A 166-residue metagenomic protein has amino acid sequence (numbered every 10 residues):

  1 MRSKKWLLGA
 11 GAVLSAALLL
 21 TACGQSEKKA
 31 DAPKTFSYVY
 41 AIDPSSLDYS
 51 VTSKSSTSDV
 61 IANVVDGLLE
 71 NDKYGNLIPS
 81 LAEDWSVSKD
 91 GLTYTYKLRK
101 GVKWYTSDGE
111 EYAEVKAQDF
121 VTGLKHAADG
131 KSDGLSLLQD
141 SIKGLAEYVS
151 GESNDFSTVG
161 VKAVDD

Functional and structural regions predicted by a protein language model:
M1-L8: Bacterial Sec-dependent N-terminal signal peptides
L19-A22: C-terminal motif of bacterial Sec signal peptides marking the signal peptidase cleavage site
G24-S26: Bacterial signal peptide processing site
D31-T35, I42, N63, S80-A82 (+4 more regions): Extracytoplasmic
V39-K89: N-terminal lobe/hinge region of extracytoplasmic solute-binding protein
S50-S53, G101-E111, S157-G160: Second-shell loop/turn segments in exported
E83-S136: Aromatic- and charge-enriched surface segment that lines or borders ligand/interaction sites
Q118-D119, H126-D166: Surface-exposed binding/hinge segments that line and control ligand-binding clefts or catalytic entry sites
